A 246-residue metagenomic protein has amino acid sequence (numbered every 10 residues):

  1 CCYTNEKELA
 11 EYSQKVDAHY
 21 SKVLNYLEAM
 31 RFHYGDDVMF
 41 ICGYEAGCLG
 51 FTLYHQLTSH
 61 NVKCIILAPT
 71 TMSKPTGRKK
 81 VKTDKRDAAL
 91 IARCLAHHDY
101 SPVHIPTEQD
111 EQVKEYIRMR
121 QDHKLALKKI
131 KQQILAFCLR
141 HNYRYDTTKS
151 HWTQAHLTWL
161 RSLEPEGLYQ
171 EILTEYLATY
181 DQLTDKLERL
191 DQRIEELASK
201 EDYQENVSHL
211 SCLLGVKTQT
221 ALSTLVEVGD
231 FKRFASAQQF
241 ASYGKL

Functional and structural regions predicted by a protein language model:
C1-L246: A detector of single, family-specific signature residues that are central to catalytic or substrate-handling motifs
